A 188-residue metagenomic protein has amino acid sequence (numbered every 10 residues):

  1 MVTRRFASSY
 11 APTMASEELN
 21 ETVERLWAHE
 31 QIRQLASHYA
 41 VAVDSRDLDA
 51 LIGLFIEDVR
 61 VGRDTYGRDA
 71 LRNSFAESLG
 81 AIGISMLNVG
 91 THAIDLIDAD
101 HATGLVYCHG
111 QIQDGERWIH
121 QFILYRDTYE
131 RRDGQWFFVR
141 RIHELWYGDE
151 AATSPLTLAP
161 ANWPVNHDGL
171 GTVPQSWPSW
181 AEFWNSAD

Functional and structural regions predicted by a protein language model:
V2-F6, T103, L124-L156, W163-G169 (+1 more regions): Short beta-strand edge/turn micro-motifs at domain boundaries
V2-V41, S45, G53-E57: Short, low-complexity N-terminal intrinsically disordered segments enriched in polar/charged residues
L19, F75-E77, Y107-R117, A151 (+2 more regions): Extracellular/periplasmic carbohydrate-active domains that bind, remodel, or depolymerize complex polysaccharides
W27, Q31, S154-D188: Flexible low-complexity loop/turn motifs enriched in small/helix-breaking residues
E30, I82-S85, W118-H120: Transmembrane beta-barrel outer-membrane domains
V41-D49, R140-L145: Short, contiguous, helix-prone interaction/anchoring segments in small proteins
S45-D114: A solvent-exposed, acidic/Ser-Thr-rich amphipathic alpha-helical stretch
L87-V89, I119-R126: Short, surface-exposed coil-to-beta transition loops
